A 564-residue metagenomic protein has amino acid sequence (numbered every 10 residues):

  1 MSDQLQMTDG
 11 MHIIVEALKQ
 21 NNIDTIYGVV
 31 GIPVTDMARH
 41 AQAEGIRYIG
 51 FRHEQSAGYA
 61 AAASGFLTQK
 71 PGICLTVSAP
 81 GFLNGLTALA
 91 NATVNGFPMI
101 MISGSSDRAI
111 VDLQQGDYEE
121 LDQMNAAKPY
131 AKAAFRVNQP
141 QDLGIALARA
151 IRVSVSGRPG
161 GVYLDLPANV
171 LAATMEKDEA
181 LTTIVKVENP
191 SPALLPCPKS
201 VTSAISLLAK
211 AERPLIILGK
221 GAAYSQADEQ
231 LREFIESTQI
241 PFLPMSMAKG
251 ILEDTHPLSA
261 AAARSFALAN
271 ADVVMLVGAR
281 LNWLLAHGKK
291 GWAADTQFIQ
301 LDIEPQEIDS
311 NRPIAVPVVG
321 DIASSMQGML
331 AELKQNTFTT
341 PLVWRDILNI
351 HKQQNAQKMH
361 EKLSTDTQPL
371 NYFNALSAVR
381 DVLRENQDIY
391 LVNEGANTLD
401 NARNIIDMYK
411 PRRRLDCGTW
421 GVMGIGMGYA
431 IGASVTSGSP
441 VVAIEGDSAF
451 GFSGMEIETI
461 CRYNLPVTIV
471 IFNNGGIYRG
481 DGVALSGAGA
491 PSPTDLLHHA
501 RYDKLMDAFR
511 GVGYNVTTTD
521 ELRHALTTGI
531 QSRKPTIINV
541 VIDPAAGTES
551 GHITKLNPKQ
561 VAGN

Functional and structural regions predicted by a protein language model:
S2-L5, Q141, D295-G395, T519-T528 (+1 more regions): Phosphate/pyrophosphate-binding active-site segments
S2-T339, V382, P466-I469, R501 (+2 more regions): N-terminal alpha/beta PP-like core and its mobile active-site loop of ThDP/TPP-dependent enzymes
M11-V15, N22, V29-I32, M37-R39 (+2 more regions): Active-site diphosphate/adenylate-binding microenvironment
I110-L121, S265-L268, W292, D309-N311 (+3 more regions): Thiamine diphosphate
Y130, A378-Q387, M506-V512: A structural motif corresponding to the C-terminal end of an alpha-helix and its immediate exit/capping segment
Y163, Q300, V392, I444-E445: Generic enzyme active-site microenvironment
D165-V170, A396-N397, D543: A glycine-rich phosphate-binding loop feature that marks nucleotide/adenosyl-phosphate handling sites
G219-A223, S364-T365, G446-S448: Conserved short loop/turn motifs at secondary-structure junctions
